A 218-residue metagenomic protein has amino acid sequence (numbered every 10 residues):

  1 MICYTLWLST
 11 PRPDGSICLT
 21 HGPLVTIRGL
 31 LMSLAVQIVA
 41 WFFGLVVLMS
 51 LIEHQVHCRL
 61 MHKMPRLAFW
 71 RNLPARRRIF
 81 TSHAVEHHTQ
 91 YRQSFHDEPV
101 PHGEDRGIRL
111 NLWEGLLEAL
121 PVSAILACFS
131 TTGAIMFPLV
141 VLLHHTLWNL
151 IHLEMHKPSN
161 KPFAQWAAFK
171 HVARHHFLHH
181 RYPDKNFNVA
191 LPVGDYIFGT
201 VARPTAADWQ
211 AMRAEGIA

Functional and structural regions predicted by a protein language model:
I27-V39, I125-M136: Helix-coil boundary and interhelical linker segments in multi-pass alpha-helical membrane proteins
S33-Q37, W41, L45-H54, C58: Metal-centered catalytic cores of metalloenzymes
M49-P138, L142-A218: Membrane-embedded catalytic scaffold of the fatty acid hydroxylase/desaturase
